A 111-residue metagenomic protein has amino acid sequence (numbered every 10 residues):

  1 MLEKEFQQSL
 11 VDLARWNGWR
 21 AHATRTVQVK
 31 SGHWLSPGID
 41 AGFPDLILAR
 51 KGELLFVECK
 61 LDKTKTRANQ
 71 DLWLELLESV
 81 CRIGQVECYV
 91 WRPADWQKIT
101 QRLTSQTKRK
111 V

Functional and structural regions predicted by a protein language model:
M1-V111: Catalytic phosphate/metal-binding cores of nucleic-acid and nucleotide-processing enzymes, i.e., regions that mediate
